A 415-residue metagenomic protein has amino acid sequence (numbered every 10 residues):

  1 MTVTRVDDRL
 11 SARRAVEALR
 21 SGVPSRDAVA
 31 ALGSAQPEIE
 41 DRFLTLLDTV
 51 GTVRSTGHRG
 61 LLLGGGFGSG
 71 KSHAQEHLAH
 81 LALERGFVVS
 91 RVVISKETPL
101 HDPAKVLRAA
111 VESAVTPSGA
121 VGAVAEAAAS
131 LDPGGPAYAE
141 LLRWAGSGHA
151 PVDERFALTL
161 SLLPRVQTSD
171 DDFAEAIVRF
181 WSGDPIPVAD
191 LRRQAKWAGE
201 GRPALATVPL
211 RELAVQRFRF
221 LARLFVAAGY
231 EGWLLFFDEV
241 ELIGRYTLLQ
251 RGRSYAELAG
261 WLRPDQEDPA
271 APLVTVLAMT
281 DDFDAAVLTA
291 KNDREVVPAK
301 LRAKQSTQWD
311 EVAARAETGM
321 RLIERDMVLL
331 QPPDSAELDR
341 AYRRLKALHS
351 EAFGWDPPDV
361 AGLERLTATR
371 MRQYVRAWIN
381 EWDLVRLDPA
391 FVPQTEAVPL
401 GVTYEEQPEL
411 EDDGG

Functional and structural regions predicted by a protein language model:
M1-R59, F391-G415: A short, basic N-terminal segment
R5-V6, L10, V188-F236, L242-P357: The catalytic "switch" region of P-loop NTPases
V29-P37, T207-R211, L248-R251, E364-M371: Conserved phosphate/pyrophosphate-binding and hydrolysis machinery centered on Walker-type P-loop NTPases, extending
I39-R42, L46, H77-L81, K105-S113 (+4 more regions): Alpha-helical scaffold elements adjacent to nucleotide-binding pockets in ATP/GTP-utilizing enzyme cores
D48, R263-Q266, I379: Alpha-helical repeat scaffolds in large eukaryotic proteins
S55, G64, I243-G244: Short, solvent-exposed loop/turn segments at secondary-structure junctions
G60-L62, G66-S69, H73-A228, F353 (+3 more regions): P-loop NTPase nucleotide-binding core
D171-R193, A314-G415: C-terminal alpha-helical "lid" subdomain
